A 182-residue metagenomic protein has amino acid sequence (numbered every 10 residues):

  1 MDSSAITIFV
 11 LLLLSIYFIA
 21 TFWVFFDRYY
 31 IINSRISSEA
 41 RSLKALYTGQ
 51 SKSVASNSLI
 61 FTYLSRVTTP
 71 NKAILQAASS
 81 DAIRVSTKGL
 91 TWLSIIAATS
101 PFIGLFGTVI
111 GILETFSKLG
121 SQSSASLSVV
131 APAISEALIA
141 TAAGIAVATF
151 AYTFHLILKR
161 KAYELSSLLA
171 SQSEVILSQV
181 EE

Functional and structural regions predicted by a protein language model:
M1-K44: Transmembrane alpha-helix/interfacial motif
M1-S4, I83-A97, S128-I139: Alpha-helical membrane-interface segments at transmembrane helix boundaries
I6, Y29, I103-F106, A146: Alpha-helical hydrophobic packing sites
S15, S121-S128, A148-A151: Membrane-embedded alpha-helical segments of inner-membrane proteins
I31-A125, T153-E182: Predominantly long cytosolic amphipathic alpha-helical stalk/bundle segments
A137-T153: Hydrophobic alpha-helical transmembrane segments of polytopic membrane proteins
